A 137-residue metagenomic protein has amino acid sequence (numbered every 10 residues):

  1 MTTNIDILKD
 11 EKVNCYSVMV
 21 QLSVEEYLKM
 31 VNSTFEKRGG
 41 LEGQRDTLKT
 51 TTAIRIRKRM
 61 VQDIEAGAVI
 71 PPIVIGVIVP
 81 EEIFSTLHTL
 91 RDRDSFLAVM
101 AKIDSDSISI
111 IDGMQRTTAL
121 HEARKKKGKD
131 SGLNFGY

Functional and structural regions predicted by a protein language model:
M1-V69, K102, I108: N-terminal extension/subdomain marker
A68-V69, I73-Y137: Basic- and aromatic-enriched surface patches that contact anionic nucleotides/nucleic acids
